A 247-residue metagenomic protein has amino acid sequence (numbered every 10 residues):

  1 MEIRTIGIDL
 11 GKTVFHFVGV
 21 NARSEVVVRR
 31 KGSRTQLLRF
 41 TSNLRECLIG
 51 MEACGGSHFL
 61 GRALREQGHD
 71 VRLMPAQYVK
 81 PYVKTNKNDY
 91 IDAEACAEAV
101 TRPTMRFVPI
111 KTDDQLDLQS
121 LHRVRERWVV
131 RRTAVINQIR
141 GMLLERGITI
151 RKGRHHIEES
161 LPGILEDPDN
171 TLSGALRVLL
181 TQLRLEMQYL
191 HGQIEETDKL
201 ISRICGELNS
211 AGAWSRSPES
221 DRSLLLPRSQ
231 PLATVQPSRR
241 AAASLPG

Functional and structural regions predicted by a protein language model:
M1-G247: A detector of single, family-specific signature residues that are central to catalytic or substrate-handling motifs
